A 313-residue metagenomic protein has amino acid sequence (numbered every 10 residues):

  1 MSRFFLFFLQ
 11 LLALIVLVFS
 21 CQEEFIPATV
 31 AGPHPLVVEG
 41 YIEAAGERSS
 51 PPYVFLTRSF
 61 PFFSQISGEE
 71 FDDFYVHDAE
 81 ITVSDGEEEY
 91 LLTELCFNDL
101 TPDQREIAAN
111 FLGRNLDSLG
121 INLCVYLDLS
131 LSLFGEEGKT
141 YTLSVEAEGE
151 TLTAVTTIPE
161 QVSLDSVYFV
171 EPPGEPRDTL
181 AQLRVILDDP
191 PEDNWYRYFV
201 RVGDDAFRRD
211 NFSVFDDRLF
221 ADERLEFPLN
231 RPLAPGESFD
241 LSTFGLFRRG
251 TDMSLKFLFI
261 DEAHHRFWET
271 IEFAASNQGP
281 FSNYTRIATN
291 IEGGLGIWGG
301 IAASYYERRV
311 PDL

Functional and structural regions predicted by a protein language model:
M1-L9: Bacterial N-terminal signal peptides that target proteins for export
Q10-L11, V30: Generic hydrophobic-segment detector
L17-S20: C-terminal motif of bacterial Sec signal peptides marking the signal peptidase cleavage site
Q22-L313: A sequence/structural signal for flexible, mid-protein segments enriched in small/helix-disrupting residues
